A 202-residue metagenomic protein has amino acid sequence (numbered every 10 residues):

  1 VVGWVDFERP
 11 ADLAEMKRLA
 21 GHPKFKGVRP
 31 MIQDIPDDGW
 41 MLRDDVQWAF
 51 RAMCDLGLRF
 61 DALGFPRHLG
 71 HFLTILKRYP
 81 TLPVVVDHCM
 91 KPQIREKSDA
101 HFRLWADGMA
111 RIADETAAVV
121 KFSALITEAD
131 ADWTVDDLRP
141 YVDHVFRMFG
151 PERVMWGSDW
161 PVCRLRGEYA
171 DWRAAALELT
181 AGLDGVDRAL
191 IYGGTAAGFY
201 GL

Functional and structural regions predicted by a protein language model:
V1, V28, M53, H88 (+4 more regions): Conserved, mostly hydrophobic/aromatic
V1-D6, K26-Q33, L58-F60: Divalent metal-dependent hydrolysis catalytic cores, especially in the metallo-beta-lactamase
V2-A11, R139, D143-F146: Metal-cofactor-binding active-site regions of metalloenzymes
V5-P10, D34, G64-L69: Short beta->alpha connector loops
R9-A20, D44-D45, W105: Short, acidic/polar
K26, W40-M155: Catalytic pocket-lining loop regions of alpha/beta-barrel enzymes, especially the amidohydrolase/enolase/GH5 lineages
D44, A49, V85, V162-C163 (+2 more regions): A generic "structured core" feature
D143-H144, M148-M155, R164-L202: Mid-to-C-terminal alpha-helical segments outside catalytic/metal-binding sites
